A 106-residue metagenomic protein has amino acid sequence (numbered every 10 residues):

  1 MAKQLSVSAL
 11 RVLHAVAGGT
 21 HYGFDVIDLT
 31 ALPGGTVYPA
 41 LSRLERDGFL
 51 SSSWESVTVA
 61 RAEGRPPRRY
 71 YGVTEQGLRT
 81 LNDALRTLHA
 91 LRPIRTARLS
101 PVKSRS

Functional and structural regions predicted by a protein language model:
A2, E75-S106: Amphipathic alpha-helical dimerization/coiled-coil segments that flank or bridge DNA-binding/regulatory modules
A2-Y38: N-terminal helix-turn-helix DNA-binding core of bacterial DNA-binding proteins
V37-F49: Basic amphipathic alpha-helical segments that dock to polyanions
D47-G64: Beta-hairpin "wing" of winged helix-turn-helix
P67: Exposed loop/turn and edge beta-strand positions of beta-sandwich/beta-sheet ligand-binding modules
